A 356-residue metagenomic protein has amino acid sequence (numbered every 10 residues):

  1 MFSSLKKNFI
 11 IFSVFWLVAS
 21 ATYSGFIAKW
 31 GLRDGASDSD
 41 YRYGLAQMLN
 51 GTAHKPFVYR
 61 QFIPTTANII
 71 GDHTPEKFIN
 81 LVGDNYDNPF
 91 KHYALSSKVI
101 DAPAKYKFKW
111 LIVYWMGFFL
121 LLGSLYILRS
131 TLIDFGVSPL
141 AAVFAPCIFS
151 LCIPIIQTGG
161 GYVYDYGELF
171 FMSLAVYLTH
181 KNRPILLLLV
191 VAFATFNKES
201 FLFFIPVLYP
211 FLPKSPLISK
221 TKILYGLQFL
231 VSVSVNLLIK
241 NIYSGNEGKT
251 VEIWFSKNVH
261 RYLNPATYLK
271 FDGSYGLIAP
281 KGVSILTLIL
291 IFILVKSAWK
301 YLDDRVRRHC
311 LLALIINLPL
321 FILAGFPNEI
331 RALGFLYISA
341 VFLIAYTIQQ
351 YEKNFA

Functional and structural regions predicted by a protein language model:
M1, K181, F203-L230: Perimembrane helix-loop-helix junctions
D34, G71-W110: Interfacial juxtamembrane loops and adjacent helix segments that form the catalytic/substrate-binding surfaces
A67, G71, V113-I127, E168-F171 (+2 more regions): Transmembrane alpha-helices of multi-pass, membrane-embedded glycan-processing enzymes that use lipid-linked
A94-P103, K107, L111-F135: Transmembrane-helix motifs of polytopic, lipid-linked glycan transferases
L128-L151: Transmembrane-helix signature of polytopic, membrane-embedded enzymes that assemble or transfer cell-envelope glycans
P139, P154-S173, N197, A332-L333 (+1 more regions): Multi-pass, polyprenyl lipid-linked donor-dependent membrane glycosyltransferases
S173-L178, P184-E199, F204-Y209: Membrane-interface alpha helices of multi-pass inner-membrane proteins
P206, K220-Y301, F335: Membrane-lumen/periplasm interface segments of specific transmembrane helices in polyprenyl phosphate-linked
